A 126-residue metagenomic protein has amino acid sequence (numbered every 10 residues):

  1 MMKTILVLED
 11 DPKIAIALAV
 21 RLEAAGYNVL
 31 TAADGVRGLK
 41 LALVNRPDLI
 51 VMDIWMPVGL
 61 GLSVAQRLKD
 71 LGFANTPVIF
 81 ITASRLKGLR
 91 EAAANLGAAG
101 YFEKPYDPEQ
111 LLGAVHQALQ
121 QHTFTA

Functional and structural regions predicted by a protein language model:
E9: Conserved acidic carboxylate
A15, P57-V58, L71, L86 (+1 more regions): The feature encodes the CheY-like receiver
I16-A24: Charged docking surfaces used in two-component/phosphorelay signaling
D34-R37, L60-V64: Acidic catalytic/metal-coordinating carboxylates
N45-V51, M56: Active-site beta3 strand of CheY-like receiver
S63, R85-F102, G113: Alpha4 helix (beta4-alpha4-beta5 surface) of REC/receiver domains from two-component response regulators
Y106-H116: C-terminal output helix
